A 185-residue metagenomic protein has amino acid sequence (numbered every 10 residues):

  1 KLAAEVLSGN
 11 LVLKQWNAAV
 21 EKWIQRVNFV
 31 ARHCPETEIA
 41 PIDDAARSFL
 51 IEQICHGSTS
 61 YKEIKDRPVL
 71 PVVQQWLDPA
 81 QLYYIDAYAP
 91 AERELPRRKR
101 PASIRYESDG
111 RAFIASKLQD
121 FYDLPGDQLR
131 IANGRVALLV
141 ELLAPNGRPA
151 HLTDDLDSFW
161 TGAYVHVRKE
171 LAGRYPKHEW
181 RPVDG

Functional and structural regions predicted by a protein language model:
K1-E92, Q128-G185: Acidic, serine/threonine- and proline-rich low-complexity intrinsically disordered segments
N10-L13, Y83-L118: Amphipathic alpha-helical packing elements
Y106-L138, L142: Short, surface-exposed, low-complexity cationic segments
